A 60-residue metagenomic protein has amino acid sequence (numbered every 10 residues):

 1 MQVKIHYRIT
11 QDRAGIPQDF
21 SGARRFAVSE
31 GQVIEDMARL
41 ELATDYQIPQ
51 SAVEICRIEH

Functional and structural regions predicted by a protein language model:
M1-Q11: A short beta-strand signature
Q2-K4, D19-G22: Short, surface-exposed coil-to-beta transition loops
T10-D19: Short, cysteine-centered beta-strand-loop-beta hairpins and adjacent loop/turn segments enriched in charged/polar
F20, F26-H60: Acidic, low-complexity intrinsically disordered segments
